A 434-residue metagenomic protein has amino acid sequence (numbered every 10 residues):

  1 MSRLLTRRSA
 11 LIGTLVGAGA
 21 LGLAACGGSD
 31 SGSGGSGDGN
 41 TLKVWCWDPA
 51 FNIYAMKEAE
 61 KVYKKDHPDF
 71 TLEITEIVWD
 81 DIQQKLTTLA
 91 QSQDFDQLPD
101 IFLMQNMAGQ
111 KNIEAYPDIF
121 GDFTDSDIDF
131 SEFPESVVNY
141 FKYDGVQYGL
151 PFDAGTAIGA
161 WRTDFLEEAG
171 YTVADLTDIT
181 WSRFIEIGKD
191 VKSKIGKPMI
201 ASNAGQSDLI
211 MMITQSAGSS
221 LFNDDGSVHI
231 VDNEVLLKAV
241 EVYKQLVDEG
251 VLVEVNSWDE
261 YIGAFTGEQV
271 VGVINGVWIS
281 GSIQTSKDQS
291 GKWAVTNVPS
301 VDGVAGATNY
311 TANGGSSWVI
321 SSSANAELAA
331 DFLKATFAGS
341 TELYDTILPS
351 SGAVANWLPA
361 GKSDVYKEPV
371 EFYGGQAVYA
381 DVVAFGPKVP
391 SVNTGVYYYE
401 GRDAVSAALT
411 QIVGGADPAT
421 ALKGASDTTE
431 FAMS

Functional and structural regions predicted by a protein language model:
M1-K43, K65, T420, D427-S434: Short, low-complexity disordered leader/linker segments with a strong preference for bacterial N-terminal type II
R3, E167-E168, V173, N356 (+2 more regions): Conserved C-terminal helix/tail region of periplasmic/extracytoplasmic solute-binding proteins
V62-E135, E168-G170, Q269-G272, S286: Extracytoplasmic "Venus flytrap"/periplasmic binding protein-like
K65, T71, A169, E241 (+2 more regions): Extracytoplasmic/periplasmic substrate-recognition and gating elements
Q105-I158, I185, A294-N297, A380: Hinge/lid segment of periplasmic solute-binding proteins
D144, Y148-F152, A157, E167 (+3 more regions): Extracytoplasmic/periplasmic solute-binding protein
E186-D190, G226-V255, V298: Glycine-centered hinge/linker elements that transmit conformational signals in sensory and ligand-binding systems
W278-G281, S316-Y399, T420: Mature extracytoplasmic/periplasmic domains
